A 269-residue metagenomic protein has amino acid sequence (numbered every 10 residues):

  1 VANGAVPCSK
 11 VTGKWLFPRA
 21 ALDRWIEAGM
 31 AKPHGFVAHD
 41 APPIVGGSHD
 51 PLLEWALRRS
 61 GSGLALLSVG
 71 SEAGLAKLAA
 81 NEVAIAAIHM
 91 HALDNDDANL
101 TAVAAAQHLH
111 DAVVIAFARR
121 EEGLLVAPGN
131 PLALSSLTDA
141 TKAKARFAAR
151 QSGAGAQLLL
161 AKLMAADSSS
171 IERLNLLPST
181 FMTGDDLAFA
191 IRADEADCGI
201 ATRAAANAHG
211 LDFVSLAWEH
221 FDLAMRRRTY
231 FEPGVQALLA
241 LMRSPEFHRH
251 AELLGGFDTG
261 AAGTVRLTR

Functional and structural regions predicted by a protein language model:
V1-A76, E82, A106-D111, L137 (+1 more regions): N-terminal hydrophobic or amphipathic helices and topogenic motifs
H39-S48, T138-L158: Short loop->beta-strand "edge-of-pocket" segments that line small-molecule binding or catalytic clefts across diverse
L64-G70, I171-D186: Short beta-strand-to-loop elements that line the ligand-binding cleft of bilobed periplasmic-binding protein-like
E72-A86, H91, T180-E195: Short helices/loops that flank or line small-molecule/ion binding pockets
M90-A104, A188-A217: A ligand-binding cleft/hinge motif common to bilobed small-molecule-binding domains
D111-E121, N207, L211-A240, T259-L267: Periplasmic-binding protein-like
F117, V126-F147: Flexible hinge/capping segments at coil-to-helix
P128-S135, S169, R228-G234: Short helix-loop capping/hinge motifs at secondary-structure junctions, enriched in acidic/polar residues
